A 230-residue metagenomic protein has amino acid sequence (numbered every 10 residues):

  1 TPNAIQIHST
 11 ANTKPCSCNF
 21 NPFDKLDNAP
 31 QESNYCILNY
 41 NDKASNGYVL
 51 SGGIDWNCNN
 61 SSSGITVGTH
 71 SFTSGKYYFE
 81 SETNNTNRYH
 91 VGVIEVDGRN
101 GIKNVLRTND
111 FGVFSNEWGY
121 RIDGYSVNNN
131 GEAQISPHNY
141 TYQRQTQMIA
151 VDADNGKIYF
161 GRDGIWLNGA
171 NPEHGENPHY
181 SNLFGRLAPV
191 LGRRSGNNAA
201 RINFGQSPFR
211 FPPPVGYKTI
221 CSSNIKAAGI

Functional and structural regions predicted by a protein language model:
T1-I230: PRY/SPRY (B30.2) beta-sandwich protein-interaction domains and their adjacent Ser/Pro/Gly-rich low-complexity linkers
